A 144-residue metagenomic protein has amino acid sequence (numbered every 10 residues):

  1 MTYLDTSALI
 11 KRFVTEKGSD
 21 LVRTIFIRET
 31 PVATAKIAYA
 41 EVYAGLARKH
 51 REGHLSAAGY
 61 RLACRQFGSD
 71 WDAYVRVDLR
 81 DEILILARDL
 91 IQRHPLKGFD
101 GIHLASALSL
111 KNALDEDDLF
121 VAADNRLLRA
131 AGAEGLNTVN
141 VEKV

Functional and structural regions predicted by a protein language model:
M1, A105, S109-V144: Acidic, PIN/NYN-like endoribonuclease modules and their adjacent C-terminal/linker elements
M1-A38, K49-L62, L136, E142: Short, well-structured N-terminal submotif of metal-dependent ribonuclease cores
D20, I85, L128-R129: Alpha-helical elements of the RecA-like P-loop NTPase motor core of helicases
E29-V32, A73-V75, L114-L119: Short active-site oxyanion
A35, F99, A123: Replace "coordinates the UDP/GDP/TDP-sugar" with "coordinates nucleotide-activated sugar donors
A38-Y39, D72-H94, G101-S106: Acidic catalytic patch
R48-D81: Helix-adjacent hinge/juxtasegments
